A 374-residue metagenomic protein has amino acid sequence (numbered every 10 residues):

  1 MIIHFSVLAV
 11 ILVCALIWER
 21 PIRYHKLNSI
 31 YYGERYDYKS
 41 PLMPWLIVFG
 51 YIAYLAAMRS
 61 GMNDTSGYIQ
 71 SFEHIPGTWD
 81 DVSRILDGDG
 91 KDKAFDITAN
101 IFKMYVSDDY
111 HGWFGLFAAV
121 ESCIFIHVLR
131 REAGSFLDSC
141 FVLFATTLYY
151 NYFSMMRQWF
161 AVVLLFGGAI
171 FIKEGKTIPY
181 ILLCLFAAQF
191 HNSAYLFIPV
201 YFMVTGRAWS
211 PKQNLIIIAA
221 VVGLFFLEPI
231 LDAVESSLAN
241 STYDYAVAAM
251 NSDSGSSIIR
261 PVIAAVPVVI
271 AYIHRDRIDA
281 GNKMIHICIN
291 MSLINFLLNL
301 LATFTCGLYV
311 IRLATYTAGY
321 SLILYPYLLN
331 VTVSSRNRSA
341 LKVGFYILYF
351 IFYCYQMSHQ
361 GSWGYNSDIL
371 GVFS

Functional and structural regions predicted by a protein language model:
G61, S66-I69, I75, D81 (+3 more regions): Alpha-helical transmembrane segments and terminal signal-anchor/GPI-anchor hydrophobic tails, characterized by long
S66-G77, R84-S107: Short hydrophobic/aromatic helix or loop-helix immediately within or flanking a transmembrane segment in polytopic
K93, Y105-V120: Loop-to-helix entry region of an early transmembrane alpha helix in multi-pass inner-membrane enzymes
I126-T146: Transmembrane-helix signature of polytopic, membrane-embedded enzymes that assemble or transfer cell-envelope glycans
F153-W159: Short acidic/glycine- and proline-prone juxtamembrane loop motifs at membrane-interface regions of multi-pass membrane
L165-I178: Membrane-interface transmembrane helices that cradle and orient dolichyl/undecaprenyl
I181-L183, S193-V204: Transmembrane-embedded, aromatic-rich helix segments that form part of the hydrophobic channel/pocket engaging
I218, S335-C354: Signature aromatic-anchored transmembrane alpha helix within multi-pass, membrane-resident enzymes that catalyze glycan
